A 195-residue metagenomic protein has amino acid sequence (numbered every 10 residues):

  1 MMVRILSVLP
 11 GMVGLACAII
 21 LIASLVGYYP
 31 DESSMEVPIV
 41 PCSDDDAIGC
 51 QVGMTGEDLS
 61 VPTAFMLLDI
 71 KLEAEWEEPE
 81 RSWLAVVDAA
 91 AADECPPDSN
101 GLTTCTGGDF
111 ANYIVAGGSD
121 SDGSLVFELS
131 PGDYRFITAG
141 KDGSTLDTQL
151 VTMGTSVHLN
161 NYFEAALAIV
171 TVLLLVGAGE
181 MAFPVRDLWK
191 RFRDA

Functional and structural regions predicted by a protein language model:
M2-A195: Acidic, Ser/Thr/Pro
